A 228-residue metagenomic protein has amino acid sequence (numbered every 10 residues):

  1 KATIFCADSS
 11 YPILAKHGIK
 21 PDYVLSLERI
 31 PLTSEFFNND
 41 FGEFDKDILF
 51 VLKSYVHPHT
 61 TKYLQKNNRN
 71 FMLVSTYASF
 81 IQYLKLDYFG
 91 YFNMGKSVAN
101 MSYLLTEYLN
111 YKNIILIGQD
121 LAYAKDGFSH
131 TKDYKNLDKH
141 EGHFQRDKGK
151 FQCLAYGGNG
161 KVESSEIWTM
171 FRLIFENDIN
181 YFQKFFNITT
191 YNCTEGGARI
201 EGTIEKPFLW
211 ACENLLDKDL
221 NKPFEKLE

Functional and structural regions predicted by a protein language model:
K1-E228: Metal-ion/cofactor- or nucleotide/acyl-coenzyme-handling active-site neighborhoods
